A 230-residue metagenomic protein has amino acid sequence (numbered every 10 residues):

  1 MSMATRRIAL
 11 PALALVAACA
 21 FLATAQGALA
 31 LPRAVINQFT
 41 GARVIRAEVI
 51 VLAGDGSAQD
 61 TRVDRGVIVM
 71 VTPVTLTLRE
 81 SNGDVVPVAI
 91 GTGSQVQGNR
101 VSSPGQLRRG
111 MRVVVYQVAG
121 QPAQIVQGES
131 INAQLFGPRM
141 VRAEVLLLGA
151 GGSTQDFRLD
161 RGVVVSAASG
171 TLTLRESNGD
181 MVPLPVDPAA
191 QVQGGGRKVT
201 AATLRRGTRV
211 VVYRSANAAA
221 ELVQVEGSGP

Functional and structural regions predicted by a protein language model:
A4-V86, N99-V182, G195-P230: Short, flexible, surface-exposed loop segments at domain boundaries
G91-N99, V186-G194: Structured surface patches comprising rigid loops and adjacent beta-strands/short helices at the edges of well-ordered
